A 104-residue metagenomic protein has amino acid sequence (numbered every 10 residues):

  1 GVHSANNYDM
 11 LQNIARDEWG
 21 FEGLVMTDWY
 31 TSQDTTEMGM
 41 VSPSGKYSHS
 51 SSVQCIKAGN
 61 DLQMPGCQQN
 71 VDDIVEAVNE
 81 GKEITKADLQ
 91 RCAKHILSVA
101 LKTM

Functional and structural regions predicted by a protein language model:
G1-M104: Glycoside hydrolase catalytic-domain context in secreted enzymes
